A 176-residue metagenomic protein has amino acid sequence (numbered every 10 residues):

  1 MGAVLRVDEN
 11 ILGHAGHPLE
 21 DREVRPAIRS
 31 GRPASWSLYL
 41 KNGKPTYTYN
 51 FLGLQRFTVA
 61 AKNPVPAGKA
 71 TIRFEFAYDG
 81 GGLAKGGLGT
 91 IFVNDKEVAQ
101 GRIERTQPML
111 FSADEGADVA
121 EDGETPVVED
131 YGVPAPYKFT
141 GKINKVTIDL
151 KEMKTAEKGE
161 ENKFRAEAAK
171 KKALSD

Functional and structural regions predicted by a protein language model:
M1-D176: Extracellular glycan-associated modules
